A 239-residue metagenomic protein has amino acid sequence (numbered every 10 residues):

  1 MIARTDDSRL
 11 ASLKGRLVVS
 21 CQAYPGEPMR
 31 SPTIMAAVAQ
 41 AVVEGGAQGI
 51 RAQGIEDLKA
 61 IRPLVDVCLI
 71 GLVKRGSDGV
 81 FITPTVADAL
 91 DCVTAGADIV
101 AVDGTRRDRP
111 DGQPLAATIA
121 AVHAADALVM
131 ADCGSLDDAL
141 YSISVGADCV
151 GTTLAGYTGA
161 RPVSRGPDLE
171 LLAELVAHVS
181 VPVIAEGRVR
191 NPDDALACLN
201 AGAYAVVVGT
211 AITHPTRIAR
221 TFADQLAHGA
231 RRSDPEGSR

Functional and structural regions predicted by a protein language model:
M1-T94, V129, D137-V145, A227: Conserved N-terminal beta1-alpha1 strand-loop-helix module at the mouth
I2-A36, G79, P167-R239: C-terminal alpha-helical cap/extension of soluble enzyme domains
K14, I55-A87, T94-A95, D111-S135 (+3 more regions): Alpha-helix-loop-beta-strand connector modules within alpha/beta enzyme cores
V19, I50-Q53, G71, A101-V102 (+4 more regions): General beta-strand structural signal in soluble alpha/beta enzymes
Q22-P25, E44, V73, A95-R109 (+2 more regions): Glycine-rich phosphate-binding active-site loops on the catalytic face of alpha/beta enzymes
Y24-M29, G76-I82, R106-G112, L136-Y141 (+3 more regions): Short, small-residue-enriched loops and turns at beta-alpha junctions that line or gate enzyme active sites
Q40-G46, V100, A121-D126, A177-V181 (+1 more regions): Short, surface-exposed connector motifs at secondary-structure boundaries
R62-G76, P114-L128, D138, V145-Y157 (+1 more regions): A short, hydrophobic/aromatic-rich structural module that often spans a beta strand with its adjoining loop
